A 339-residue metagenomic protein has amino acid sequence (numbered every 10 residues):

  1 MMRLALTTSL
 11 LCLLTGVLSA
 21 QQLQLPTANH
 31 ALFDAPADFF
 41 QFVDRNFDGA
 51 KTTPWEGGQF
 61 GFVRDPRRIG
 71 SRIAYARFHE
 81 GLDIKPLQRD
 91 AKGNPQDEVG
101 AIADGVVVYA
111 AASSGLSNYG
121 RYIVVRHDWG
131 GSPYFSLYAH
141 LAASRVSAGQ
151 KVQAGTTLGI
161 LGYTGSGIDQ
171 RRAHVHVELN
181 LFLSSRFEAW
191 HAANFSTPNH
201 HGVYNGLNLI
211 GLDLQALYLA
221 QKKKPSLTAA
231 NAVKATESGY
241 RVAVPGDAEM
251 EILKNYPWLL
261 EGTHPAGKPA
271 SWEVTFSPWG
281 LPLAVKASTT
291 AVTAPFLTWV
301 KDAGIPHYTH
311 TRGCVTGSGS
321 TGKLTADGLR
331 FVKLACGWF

Functional and structural regions predicted by a protein language model:
M1-R3: N-terminal secretory signal peptides that target proteins for export/translocation
A5-G16: Bacterial N-terminal signal peptides
Q21-R121, Y163, H200-F339: Surface-exposed, glycine-biased beta-strand/turn segments
Q88-D90, G131, A142-R145, L183: Residues that cap or initiate secondary-structure elements
N94-Q96, G100-A143, Q170-R172, H176: Zn2+-dependent peptidoglycan hydrolase active-site motif and core
I102, V146-S147, V152: Surface-exposed strand-loop junctions at beta-sheet edges and helix termini that form docking/interaction patches
L116-R126, Q150-K224: Conserved, short, structured surface segments that act as functional micro-motifs
D128-Y138, A154-L161, T228-E237: A short, hydrophobic/aromatic-rich structural module that often spans a beta strand with its adjoining loop
